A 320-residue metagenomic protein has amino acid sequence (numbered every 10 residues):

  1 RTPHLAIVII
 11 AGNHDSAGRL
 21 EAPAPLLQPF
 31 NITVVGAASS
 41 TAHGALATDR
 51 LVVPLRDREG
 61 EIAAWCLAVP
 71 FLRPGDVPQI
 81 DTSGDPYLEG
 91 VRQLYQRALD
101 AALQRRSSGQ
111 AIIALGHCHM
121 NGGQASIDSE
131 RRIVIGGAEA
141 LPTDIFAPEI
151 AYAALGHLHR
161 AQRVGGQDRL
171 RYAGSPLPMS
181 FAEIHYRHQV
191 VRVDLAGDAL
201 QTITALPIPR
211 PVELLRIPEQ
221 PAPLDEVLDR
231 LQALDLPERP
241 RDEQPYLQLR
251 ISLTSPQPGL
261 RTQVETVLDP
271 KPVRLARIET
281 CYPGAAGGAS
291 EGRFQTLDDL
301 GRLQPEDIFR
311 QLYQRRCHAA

Functional and structural regions predicted by a protein language model:
R1-T2, D144-E149, R241-D242, L268-D269: Short, conserved loop/helix-junction motifs that constitute active-site signature segments in enzyme catalytic cores
T2-P3, F30: Helix C-cap/helix->beta junction micro-motif
L5, I62, Q110, R239-P245: Short coil/turn segments at beta-strand junctions that form active-site/ligand-binding loops
I10, V35-A37, A173, L206 (+1 more regions): Conserved beta-strand termini and adjacent loop/short-helix elements that scaffold enzyme active sites in alpha/beta
A11-R169: His/Asp/Glu-rich metal-coordinating catalytic cores of metallo-dependent phosphodiesterases/hydrolases acting on
G136-L141, M179-E183, R274-A276: Gly/Ser/Thr-rich active-site loops/lids in small-molecule metabolic enzymes that frequently grip phosphoryl groups
T143-P218: A conserved active-site cap/scaffold subdomain adjacent to cofactor or substrate pockets
L195-A320: Accessory, non-catalytic peripheral segments of nucleic-acid enzymes
